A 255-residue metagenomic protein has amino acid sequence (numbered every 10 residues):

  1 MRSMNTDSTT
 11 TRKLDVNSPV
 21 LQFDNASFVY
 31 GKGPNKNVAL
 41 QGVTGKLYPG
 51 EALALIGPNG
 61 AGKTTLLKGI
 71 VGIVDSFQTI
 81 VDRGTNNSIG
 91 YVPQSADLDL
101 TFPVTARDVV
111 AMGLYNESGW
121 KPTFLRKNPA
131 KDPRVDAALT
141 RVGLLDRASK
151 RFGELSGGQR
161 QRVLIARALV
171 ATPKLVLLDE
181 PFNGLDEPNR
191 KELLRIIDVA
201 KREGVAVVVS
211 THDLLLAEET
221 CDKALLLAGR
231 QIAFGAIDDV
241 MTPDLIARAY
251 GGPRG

Functional and structural regions predicted by a protein language model:
I56-P58: The feature captures the beta-strand-to-loop junction immediately N-terminal to the Walker
R126-R147: Conserved ABC ATPase "signature" region
R151-L155, Q159: Conserved ABC ATPase signature
V176-E180: Catalytic Walker B motif of ABC-type/P-loop ATPase nucleotide-binding domains
T211-H212: H-loop/switch region of ABC-family ATPase nucleotide-binding domains
A217-E219: A short, surface-exposed alpha-helical micro-motif characterized by mixed small hydrophobic and charged/polar residues
K223-I237: H-loop (His-switch) and adjacent beta-strand-loop-beta switch element of ABC-type ATPase nucleotide-binding domains
